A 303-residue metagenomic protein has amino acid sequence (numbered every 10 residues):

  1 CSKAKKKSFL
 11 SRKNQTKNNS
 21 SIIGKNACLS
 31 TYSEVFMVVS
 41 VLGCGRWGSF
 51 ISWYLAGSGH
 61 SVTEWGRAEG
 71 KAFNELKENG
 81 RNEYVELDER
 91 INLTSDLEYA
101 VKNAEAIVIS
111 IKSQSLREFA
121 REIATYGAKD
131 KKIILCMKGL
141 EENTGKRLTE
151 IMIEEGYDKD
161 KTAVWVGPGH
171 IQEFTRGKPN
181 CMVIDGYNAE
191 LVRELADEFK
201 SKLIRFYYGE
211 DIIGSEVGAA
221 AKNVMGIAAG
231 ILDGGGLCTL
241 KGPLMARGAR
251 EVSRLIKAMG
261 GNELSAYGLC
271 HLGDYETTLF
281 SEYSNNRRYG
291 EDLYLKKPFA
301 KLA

Functional and structural regions predicted by a protein language model:
K5-S8, K13-N18, K25-N26: Polybasic, lysine-rich low-complexity intrinsically disordered segments
T31, K222, A229-G230, K257-A303: NAD(P)-dependent Rossmann-like dehydrogenase/reductase catalytic/cofactor-binding core
F36-S95, Y99: NAD(P)+-binding Rossmann beta1-loop-alpha1 motif at the extreme N-terminus of oxidoreductases
L87, T94-K102, A106-P179, L195-D197: Rossmann-like NAD(P)(H) cofactor-binding subdomain of soluble oxidoreductases
S115, Y126, I151-K161, P179-S265: Internal alpha-helical scaffold of NAD(P)-dependent oxidoreductase catalytic cores
